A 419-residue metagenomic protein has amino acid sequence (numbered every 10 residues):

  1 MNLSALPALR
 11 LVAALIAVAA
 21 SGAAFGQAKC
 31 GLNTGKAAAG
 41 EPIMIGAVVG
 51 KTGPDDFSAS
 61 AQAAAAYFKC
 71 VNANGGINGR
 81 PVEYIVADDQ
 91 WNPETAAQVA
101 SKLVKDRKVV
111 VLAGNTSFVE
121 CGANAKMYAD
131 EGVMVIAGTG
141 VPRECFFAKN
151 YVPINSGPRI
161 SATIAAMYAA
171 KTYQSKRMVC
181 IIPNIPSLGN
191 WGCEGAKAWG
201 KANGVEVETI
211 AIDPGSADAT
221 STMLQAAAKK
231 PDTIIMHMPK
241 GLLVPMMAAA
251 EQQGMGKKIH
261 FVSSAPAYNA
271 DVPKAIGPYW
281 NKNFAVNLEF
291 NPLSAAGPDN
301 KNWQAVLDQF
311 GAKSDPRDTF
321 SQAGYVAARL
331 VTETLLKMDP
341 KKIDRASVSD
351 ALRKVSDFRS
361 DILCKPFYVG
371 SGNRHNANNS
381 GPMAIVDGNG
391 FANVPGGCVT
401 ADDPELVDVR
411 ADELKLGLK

Functional and structural regions predicted by a protein language model:
A28-T34, D56-Q62, N74-C145, I154 (+3 more regions): Beta-alpha junction/loop-to-helix N-cap segments that form part of ligand/metal-binding clefts
G31, A96, I154-M178, N190 (+4 more regions): Hydrophobic alpha-helical segments within soluble ligand-binding/sensing domains
G31-A65, A87-E94, T116-S117, I181-W191 (+1 more regions): Extracytoplasmic "Venus flytrap"
L103-T116, I136-G138, M178-I182, K230-K240 (+3 more regions): Periplasmic-binding protein-like
Y128-E131, G192-N291: Extracellular/periplasmic bilobed ligand-binding domains
Y151-P214, T233, G311, Q322: An alpha-beta-alpha
A250-Y325, G397-V399, D412-L418: Extracellular/periplasmic periplasmic-binding protein-like sensory domains
Q309-S321, T332-P395: Segments of small-molecule ligand-sensing domains
